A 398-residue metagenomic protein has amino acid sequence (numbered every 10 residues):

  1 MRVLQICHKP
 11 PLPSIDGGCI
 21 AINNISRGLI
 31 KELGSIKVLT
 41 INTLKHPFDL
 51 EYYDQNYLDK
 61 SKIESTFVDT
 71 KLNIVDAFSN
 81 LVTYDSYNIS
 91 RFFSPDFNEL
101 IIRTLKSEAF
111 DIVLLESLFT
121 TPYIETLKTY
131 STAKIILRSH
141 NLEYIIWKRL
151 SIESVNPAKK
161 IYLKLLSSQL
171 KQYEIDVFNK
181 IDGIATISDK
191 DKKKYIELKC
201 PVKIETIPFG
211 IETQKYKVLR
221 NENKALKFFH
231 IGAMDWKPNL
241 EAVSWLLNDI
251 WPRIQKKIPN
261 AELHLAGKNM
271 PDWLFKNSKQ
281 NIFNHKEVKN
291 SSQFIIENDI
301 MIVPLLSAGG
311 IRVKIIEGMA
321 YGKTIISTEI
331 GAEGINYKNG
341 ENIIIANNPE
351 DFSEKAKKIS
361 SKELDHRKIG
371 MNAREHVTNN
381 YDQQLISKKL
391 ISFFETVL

Functional and structural regions predicted by a protein language model:
M1-E64, K106-E108, R253: N-terminal subdomain of nucleotide-sugar transferases
H8, D76-Y87, I136-Q172, A233: Acceptor-binding helix/loop patch of EC 2.4 sugar-transfer enzymes, predominantly nucleotide-sugar-dependent
K134, K164-S167, K171-V218: Donor nucleotide-sugar binding/catalytic pocket of nucleotide-sugar-dependent glycosyltransferases
D182, I296-G310, Y321-T324: Acidic donor-binding loop of glycosyltransferase active sites
P208-E297: Conserved catalytic-core segment of nucleotide-activated headgroup transferases in glycan assembly
K314-E317, T324-T328: Short hydrophobic beta-strand element within catalytic cores of glycosyltransferases and related nucleotide-activated
I343-E350, K358-E363: Conserved acidic donor-binding segment of nucleotide-sugar-dependent glycosyltransferases
D365-N380, I386-S392: A short, well-ordered alpha-helix in the C-terminal region of glycosyltransferases
